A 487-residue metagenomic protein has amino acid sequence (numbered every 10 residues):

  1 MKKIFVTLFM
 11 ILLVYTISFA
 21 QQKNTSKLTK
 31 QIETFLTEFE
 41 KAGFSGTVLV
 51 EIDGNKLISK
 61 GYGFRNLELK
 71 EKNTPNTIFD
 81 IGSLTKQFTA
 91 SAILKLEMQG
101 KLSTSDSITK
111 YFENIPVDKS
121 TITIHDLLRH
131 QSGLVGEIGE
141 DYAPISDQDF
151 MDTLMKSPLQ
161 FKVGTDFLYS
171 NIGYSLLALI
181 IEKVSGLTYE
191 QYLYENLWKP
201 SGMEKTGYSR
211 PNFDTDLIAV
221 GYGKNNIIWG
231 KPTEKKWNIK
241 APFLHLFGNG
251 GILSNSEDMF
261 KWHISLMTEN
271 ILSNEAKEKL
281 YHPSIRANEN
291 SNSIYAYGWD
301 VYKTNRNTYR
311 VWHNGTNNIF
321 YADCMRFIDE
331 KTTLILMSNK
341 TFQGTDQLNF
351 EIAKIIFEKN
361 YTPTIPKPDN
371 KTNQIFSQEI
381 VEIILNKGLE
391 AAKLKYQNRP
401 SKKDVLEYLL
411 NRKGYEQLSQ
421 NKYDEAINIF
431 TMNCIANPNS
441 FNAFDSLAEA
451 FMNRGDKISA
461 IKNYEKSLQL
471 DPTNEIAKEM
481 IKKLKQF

Functional and structural regions predicted by a protein language model:
N24-F79, S103, D149-D152, K156: Short, conserved catalytic-motif segment at the N-terminal edge
F35, V48-L49, G54, I78-I108 (+3 more regions): Active-site SXXK
Q87, E407, F441-N442, E475-I476: Helix-start (N-cap) detector for alpha-helical repeat units in TPR-like alpha-solenoids, especially tetratricopeptide
K119-T316: Short, surface-exposed loop or secondary-structure junction motifs that flank catalytic or metal-binding residues
N307-T308, K340-L410, Q417-Q420: Short, gly/Ser/Thr-rich active-site loops of penicillin-recognizing serine hydrolases
